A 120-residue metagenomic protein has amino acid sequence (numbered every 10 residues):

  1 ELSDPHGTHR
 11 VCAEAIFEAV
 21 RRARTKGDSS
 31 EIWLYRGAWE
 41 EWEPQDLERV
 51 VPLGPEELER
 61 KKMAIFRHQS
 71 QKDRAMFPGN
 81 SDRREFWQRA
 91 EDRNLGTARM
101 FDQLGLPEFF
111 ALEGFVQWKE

Functional and structural regions predicted by a protein language model:
E1-E120: Metal-dependent de-N-acetylase/amidase catalytic core
